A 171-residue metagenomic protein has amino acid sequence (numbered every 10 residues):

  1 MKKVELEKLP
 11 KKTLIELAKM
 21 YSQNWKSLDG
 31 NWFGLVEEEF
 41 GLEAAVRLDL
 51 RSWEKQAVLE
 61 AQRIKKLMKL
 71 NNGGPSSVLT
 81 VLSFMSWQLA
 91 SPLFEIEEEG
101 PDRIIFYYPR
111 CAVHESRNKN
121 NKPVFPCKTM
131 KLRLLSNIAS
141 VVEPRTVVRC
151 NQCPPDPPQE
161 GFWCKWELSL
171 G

Functional and structural regions predicted by a protein language model:
M1-I105, A112-M130, S140-V141, R145-K165 (+1 more regions): N-terminal accessory segment detector
